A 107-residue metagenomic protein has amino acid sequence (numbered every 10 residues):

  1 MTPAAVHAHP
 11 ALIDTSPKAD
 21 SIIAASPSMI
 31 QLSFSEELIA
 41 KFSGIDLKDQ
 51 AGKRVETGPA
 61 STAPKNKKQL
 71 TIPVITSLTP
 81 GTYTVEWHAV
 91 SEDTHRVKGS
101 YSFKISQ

Functional and structural regions predicted by a protein language model:
V6-S43, Q107: N-terminal non-catalytic regions of secreted/periplasmic and cell-surface proteins
E36, A40-Q107: Acidic, low-complexity Ser/Thr/Gly/Pro-rich repeat segments typical of extracellular/periplasmic and surface-exposed
